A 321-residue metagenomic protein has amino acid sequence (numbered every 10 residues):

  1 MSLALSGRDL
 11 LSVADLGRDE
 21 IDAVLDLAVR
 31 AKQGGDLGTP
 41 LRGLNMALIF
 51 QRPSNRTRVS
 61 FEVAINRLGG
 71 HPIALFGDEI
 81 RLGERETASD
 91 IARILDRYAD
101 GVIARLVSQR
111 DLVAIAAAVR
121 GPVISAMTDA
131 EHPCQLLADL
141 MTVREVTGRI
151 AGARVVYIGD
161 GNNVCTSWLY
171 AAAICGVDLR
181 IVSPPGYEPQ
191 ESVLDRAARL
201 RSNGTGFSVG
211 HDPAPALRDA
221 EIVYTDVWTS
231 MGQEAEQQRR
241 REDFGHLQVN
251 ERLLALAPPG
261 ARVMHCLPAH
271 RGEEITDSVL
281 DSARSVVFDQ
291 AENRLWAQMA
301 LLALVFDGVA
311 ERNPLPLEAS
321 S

Functional and structural regions predicted by a protein language model:
M1-V59, V63, E131, P316: Positively charged, low-complexity intrinsically disordered leader regions
G35, T39-R144, R271: Phosphate/diphosphate ligand-binding glycine-rich loop within oxidoreductases
P40-M46, A151-A153, G260: Phosphate-coordination loops involved in phosphoryl transfer and adenosine-cofactor binding
Q51-A64, T147-T225: Glycine-rich phosphate/diphosphate-binding loop of Rossmann-like nucleotide-binding domains
P122-M127, L179-R180, A283-F288: Short hydrophobic/aromatic-enriched beta-strand-loop microsegments
A198-S278: Rossmann-like adenosine-cofactor binding region
G260-A261, C266-S321: Adenosine-phosphate binding glycine-rich loop
